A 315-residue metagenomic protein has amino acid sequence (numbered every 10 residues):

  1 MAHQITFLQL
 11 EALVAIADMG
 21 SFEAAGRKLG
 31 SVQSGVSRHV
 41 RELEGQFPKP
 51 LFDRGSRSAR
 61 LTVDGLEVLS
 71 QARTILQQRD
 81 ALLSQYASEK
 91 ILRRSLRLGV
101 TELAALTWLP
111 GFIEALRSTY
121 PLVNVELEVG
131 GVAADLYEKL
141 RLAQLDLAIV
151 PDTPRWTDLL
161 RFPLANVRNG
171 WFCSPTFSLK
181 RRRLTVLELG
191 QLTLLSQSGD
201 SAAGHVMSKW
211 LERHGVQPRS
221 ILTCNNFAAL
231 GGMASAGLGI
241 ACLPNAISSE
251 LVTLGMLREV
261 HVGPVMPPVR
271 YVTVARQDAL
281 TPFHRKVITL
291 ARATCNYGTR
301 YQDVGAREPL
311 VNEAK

Functional and structural regions predicted by a protein language model:
V14-V32: Short helix-boundary/capping micro-motifs
F22, E44-V63: A short LG(V/I)-centered, amphipathic sequence patch enriched for acidic residue(s) preceding the LG motif
Q46-F47, V68-K90: Alpha-helical linker/hinge and terminal dimerization helices associated with HTH transcriptional regulators
K90, W156-G199, R285: Flexible hinge/capping segments at coil-to-helix
R93-W156: Central regulatory/effector-binding core of bacterial HTH transcription factors
G131-L136, Q144, D200-V260: Hydrophobic hinge/microswitch elements
L179-K180, T193-H214, T281-I288, Y297-G305: Secondary-structure junction motif
V260-E308: A late-sequence structural motif
